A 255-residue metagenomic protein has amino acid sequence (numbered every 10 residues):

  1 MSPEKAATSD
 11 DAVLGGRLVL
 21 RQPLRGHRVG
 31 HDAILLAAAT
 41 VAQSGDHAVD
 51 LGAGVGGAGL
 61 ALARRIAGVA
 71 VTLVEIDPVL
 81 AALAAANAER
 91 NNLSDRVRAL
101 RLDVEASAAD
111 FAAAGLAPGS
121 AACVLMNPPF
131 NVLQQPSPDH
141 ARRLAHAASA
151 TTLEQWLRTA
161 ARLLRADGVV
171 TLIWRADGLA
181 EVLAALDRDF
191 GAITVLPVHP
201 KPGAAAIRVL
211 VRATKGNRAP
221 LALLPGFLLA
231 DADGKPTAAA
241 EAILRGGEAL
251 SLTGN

Functional and structural regions predicted by a protein language model:
M1-L14, H47, D110-P118, A249-N255: Short, low-complexity, intrinsically disordered N-terminal peptides in bacterial proteins
S2-Q43: Class I SAM-dependent transferase core
V19, A70, R96-R98, G191-T194: Conserved beta-strand segments of alpha/beta enzyme cores
R25, A150-A206: Conserved Class I SAM-dependent methyltransferase catalytic core
L36, W156, A213: Residue-level signal for inorganic ion chemistry
A39-P138: Conserved SAM/SAH cofactor-binding pocket of Class I
P128-Q155, T159-R162: Mobile active-site "lid"/loop adjacent to the S-adenosyl-L-methionine
A205-N255: SAM/dcSAM-binding transferase cores
